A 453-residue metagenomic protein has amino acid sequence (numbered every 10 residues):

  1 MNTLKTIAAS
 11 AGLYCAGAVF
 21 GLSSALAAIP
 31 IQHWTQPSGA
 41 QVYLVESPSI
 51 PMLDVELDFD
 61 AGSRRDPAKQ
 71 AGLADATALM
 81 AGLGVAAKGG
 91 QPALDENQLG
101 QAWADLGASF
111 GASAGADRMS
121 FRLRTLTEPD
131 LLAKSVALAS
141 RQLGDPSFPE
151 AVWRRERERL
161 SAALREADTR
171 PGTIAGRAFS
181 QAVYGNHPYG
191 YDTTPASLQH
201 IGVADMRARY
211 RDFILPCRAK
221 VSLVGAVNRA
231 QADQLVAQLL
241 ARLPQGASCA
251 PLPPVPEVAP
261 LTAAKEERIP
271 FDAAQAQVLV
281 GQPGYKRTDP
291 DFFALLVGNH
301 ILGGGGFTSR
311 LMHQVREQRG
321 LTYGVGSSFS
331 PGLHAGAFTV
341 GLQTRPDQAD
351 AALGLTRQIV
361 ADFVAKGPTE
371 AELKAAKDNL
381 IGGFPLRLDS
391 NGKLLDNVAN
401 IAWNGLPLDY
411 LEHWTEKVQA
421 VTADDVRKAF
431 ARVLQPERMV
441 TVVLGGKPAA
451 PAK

Functional and structural regions predicted by a protein language model:
M1-T6: Positively charged n-region of N-terminal signal peptides that target proteins for export
S10-S24: Bacterial N-terminal signal peptides
A28-D58: Mature N-terminal segment immediately following signal peptide/propeptide cleavage in secreted/periplasmic
I29-I31, E56-L123, Y191-D192, G306-L321: M16/MPP (pitrilysin/insulinase) zinc-metallopeptidase core fold and M16-derived inactive scaffolds
Q32-H33, Q41-E46, A208-D212, A264-P270 (+1 more regions): Short, surface-exposed beta-strand/loop micro-motifs that present aromatic residues
Y43-L44, P51-D54, R64-P67, T288-D289 (+1 more regions): Short, solvent-exposed loop/turn elements at domain surfaces
E56-D58, S248-T308: His/Glu-based metal-binding/catalytic segments typifying zinc-dependent metallopeptidases
Q98-A250, R268, A294, Q318-R319 (+1 more regions): Charge-rich, well-structured scaffold segments of protease-associated domains
